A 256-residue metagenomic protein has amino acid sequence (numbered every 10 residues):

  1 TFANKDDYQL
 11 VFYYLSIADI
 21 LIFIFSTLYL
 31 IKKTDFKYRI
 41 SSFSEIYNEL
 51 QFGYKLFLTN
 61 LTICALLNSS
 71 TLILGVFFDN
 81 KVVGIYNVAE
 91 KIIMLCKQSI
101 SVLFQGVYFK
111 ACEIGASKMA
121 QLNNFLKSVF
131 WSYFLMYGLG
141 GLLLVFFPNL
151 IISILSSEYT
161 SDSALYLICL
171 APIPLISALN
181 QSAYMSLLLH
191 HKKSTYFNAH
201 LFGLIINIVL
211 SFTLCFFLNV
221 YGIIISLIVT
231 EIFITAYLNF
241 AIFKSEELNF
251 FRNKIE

Functional and structural regions predicted by a protein language model:
T1-K32, F202-I206, V220-K244: Hydrophobic alpha-helical transmembrane segments
A3-K5, C64-L95, E113, I152-E158: Helix-terminus/linker motif at the lipid-water interface of multi-pass membrane proteins
N4-L15, I24-L67, G106, K110-N124 (+1 more regions): Interhelical loop/hinge segments that connect adjacent transmembrane helices in multipass membrane
Y8-Q9, E45-F52, L56, L74-M94 (+2 more regions): Interfacial/gating helices of multi-pass transporter permease domains
Q9, P172-F202: Membrane-interface junctions at transmembrane-helix termini in multi-pass inner-membrane proteins
Y14, K55, S70-T71, G84-I100 (+2 more regions): Alpha-helical transmembrane segments of polytopic membrane transporters and translocases
I93-S117, S186-L189: Helix-loop junctions and terminal segments of transmembrane helices in multi-pass membrane transport/translocation
F146-L175, Y221: Interfacial segments at transmembrane-helix termini and the short loops linking adjacent helices
